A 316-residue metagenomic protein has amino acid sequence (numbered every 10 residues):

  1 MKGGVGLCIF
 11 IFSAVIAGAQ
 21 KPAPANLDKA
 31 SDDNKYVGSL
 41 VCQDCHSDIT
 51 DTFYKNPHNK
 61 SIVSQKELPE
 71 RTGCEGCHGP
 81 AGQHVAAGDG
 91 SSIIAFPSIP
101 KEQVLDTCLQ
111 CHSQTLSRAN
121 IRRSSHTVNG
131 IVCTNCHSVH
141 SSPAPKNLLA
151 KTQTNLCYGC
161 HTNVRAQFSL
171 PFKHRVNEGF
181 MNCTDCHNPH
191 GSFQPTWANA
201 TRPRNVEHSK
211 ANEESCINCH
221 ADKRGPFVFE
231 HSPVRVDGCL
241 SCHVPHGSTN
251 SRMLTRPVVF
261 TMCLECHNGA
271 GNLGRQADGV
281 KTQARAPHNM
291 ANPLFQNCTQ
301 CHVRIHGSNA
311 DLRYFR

Functional and structural regions predicted by a protein language model:
G4-A14: Bacterial N-terminal signal peptides
A17-R316: Short sequence/structural segments immediately N-terminal
